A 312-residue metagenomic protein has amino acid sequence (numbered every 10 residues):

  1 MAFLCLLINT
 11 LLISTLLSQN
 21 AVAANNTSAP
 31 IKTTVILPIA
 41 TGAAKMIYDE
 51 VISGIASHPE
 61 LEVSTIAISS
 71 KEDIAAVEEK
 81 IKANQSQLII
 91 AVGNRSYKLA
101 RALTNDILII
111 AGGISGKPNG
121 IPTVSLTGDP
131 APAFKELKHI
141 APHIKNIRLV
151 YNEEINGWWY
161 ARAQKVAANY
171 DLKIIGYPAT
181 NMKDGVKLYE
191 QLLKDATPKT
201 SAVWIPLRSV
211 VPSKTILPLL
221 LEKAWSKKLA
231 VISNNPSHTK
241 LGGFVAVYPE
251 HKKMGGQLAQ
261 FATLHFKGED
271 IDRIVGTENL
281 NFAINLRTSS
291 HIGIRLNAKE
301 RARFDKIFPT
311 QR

Functional and structural regions predicted by a protein language model:
A2-T15: Bacterial N-terminal signal peptides
T10, A21-V22: Cleavable N-terminal signal peptides
A23-R312: Short hydrophobic alpha-helices and adjacent helix-cap/hinge residues
